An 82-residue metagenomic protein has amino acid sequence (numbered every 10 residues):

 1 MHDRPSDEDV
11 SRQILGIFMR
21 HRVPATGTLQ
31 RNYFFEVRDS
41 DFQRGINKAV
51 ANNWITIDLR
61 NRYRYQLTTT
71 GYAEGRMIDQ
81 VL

Functional and structural regions predicted by a protein language model:
H2-S40: Short amphipathic alpha-helical interface segments
L29, R60-N61: Short loop/turn and capping residues at structural boundaries
E36-A51: Short amphipathic alpha-helical interaction segments
V50-R60: A short, conserved structural fragment
R62-L67: Minor-groove-contacting beta-hairpin "wing" of winged helix-turn-helix DNA-binding domains
T70-L82: Short, amphipathic alpha-helical interaction segments positioned at domain boundaries
